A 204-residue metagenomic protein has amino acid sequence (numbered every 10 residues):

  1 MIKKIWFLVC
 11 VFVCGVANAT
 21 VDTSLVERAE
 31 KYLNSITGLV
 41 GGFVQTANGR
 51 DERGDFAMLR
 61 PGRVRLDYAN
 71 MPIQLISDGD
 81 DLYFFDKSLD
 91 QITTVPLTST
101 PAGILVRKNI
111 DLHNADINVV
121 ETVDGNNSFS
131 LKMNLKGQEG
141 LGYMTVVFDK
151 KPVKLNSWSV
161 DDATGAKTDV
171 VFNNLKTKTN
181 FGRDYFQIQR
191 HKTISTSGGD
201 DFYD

Functional and structural regions predicted by a protein language model:
M1-K4: Positively charged n-region of N-terminal signal peptides that target proteins for export
C14-V16: N-terminal signal peptide c-region/cleavage motif recognized by signal peptidases
A19-E27: Cleaved targeting-peptide boundary
K31-G49: A short, Trp-centered hydrophobic/proline-enriched beta-strand micro-motif
I36-G38, D51-R53, L59-P61, N70 (+6 more regions): Extracytoplasmic
V40-G42, A57, R65, Y83-F84 (+4 more regions): Soluble periplasmic/extracytoplasmic beta-strand elements of cell-envelope proteins
D55-I104, T168: An acidic-aromatic
H113-T122, N126-G198: Gly/Pro-enriched, hydrophobic low-complexity segments that function as extracytoplasmic propeptides/linkers
